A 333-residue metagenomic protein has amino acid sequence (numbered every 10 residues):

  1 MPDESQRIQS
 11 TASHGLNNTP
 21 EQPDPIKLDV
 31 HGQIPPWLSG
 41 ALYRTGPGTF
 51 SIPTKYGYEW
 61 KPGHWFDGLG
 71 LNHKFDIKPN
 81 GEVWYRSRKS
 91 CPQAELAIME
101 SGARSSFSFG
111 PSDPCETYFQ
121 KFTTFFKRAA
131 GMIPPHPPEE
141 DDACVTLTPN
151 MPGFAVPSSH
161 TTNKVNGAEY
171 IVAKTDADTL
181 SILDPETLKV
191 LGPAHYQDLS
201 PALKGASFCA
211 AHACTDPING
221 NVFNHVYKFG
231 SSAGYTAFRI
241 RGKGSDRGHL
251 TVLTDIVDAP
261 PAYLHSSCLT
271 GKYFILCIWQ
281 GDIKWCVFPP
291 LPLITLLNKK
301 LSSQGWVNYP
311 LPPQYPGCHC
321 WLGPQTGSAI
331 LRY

Functional and structural regions predicted by a protein language model:
M1-P157: N-terminal regions that are enriched for targeting/export leaders and immediately downstream pro/stem segments
Q33, W60-H64, T161-T162, I171 (+4 more regions): Beta-strand elements of modular eukaryotic interaction domains
A41-R44, G57-H64, K74, A168-T175 (+4 more regions): Short beta-strand elements that form the blades of beta-propeller/WD-repeat-like and other beta-sheet-rich scaffold
G68, C209, A262-Y263, T326: Beta-rich catalytic cores
G70-K74, S232-H249, V287-Y333: Beta-propeller blade signature
W84-A94, L191-D198, R247-I256: Beta-propeller fold detector
L96-D246: Well-ordered mid-protein domain cores that form the structural environment of catalytic cofactors
F223-Y227, A233, A237-R239, D255-A259 (+5 more regions): Long, low-complexity intrinsically disordered regions
